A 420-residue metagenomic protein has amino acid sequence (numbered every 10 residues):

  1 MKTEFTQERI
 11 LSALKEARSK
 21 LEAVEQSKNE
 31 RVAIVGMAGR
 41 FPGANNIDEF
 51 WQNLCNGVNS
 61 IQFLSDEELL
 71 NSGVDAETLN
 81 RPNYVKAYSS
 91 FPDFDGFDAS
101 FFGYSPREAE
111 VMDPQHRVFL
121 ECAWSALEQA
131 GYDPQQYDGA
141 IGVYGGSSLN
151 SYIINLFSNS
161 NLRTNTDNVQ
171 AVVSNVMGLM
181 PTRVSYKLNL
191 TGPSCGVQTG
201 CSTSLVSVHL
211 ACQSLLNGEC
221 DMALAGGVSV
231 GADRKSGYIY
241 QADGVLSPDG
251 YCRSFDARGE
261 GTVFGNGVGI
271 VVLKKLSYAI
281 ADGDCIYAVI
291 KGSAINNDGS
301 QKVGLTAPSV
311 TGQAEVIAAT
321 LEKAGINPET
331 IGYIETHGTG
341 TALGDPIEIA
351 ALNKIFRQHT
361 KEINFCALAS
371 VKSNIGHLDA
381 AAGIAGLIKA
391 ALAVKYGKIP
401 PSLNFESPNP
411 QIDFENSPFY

Functional and structural regions predicted by a protein language model:
K2-Y420: Condensing-enzyme catalytic core of the thiolase-fold
